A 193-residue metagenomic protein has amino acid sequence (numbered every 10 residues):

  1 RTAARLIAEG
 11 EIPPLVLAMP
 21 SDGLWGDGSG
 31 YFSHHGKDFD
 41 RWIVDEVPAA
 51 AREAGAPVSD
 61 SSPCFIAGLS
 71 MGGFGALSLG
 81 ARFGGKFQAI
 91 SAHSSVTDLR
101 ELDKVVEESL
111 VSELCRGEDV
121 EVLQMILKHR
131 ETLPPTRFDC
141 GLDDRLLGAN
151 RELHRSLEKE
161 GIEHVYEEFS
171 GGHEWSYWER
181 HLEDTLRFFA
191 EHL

Functional and structural regions predicted by a protein language model:
R1-L193: Non-catalytic cap/lid and distal C-terminal segments of serine-dependent acyl enzymes
